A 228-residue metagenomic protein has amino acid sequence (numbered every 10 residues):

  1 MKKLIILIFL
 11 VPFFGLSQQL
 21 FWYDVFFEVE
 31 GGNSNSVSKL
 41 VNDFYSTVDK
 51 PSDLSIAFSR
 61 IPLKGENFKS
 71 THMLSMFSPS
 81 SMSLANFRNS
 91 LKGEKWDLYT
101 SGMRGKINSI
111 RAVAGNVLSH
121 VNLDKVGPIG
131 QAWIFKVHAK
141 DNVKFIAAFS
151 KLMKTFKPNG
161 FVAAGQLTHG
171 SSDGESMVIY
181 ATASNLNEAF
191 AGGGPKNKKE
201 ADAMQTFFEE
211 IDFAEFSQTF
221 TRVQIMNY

Functional and structural regions predicted by a protein language model:
M1-K2, N197: Generic cytosolic/nucleocytoplasmic N-terminal low-complexity/intrinsically disordered segments
K3-L16: Sec-dependent N-terminal signal peptides
S17-Y228: Short S/T/G/P-rich N-terminal loop/turn motif that feeds into the first structured element of a domain
